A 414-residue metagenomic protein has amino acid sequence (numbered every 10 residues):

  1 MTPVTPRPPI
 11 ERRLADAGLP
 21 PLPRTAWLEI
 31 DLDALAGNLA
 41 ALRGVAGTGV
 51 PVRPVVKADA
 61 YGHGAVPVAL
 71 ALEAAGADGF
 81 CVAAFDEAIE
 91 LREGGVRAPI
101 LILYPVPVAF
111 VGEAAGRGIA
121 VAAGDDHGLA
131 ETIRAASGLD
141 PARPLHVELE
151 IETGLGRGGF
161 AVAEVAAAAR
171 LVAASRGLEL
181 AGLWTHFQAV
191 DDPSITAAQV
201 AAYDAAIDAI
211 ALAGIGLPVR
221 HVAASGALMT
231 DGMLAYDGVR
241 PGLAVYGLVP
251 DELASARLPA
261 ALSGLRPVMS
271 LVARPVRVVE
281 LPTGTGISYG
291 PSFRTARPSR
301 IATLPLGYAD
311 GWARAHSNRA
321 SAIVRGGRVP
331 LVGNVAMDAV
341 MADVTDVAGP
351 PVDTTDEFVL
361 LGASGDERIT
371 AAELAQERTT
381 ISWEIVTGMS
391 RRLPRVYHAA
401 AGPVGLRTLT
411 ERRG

Functional and structural regions predicted by a protein language model:
M1-L32, A36, A40, G44 (+6 more regions): Active-site anion/phosphate-binding pocket segments in diverse small-molecule metabolic enzymes
P9-R13, P21-L22, A26-G37, T48-V222 (+1 more regions): Active-site-proximal beta-alpha core segment in soluble small-molecule metabolic enzymes
